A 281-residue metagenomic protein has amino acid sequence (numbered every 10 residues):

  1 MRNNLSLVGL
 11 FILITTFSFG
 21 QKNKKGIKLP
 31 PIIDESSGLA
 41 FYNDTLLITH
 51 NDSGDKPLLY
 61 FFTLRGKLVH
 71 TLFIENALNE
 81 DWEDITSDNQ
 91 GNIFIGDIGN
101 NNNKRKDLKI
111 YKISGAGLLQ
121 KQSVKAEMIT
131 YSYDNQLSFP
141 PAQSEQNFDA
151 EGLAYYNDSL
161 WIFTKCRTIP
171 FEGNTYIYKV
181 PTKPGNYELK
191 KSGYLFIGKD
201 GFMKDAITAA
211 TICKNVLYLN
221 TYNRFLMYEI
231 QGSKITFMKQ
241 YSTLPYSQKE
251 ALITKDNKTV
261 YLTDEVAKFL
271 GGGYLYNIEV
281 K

Functional and structural regions predicted by a protein language model:
M1-K24: Bacterial Sec-dependent N-terminal signal peptides
Q21-K281: Sequence/structural signature of beta-propeller domains
